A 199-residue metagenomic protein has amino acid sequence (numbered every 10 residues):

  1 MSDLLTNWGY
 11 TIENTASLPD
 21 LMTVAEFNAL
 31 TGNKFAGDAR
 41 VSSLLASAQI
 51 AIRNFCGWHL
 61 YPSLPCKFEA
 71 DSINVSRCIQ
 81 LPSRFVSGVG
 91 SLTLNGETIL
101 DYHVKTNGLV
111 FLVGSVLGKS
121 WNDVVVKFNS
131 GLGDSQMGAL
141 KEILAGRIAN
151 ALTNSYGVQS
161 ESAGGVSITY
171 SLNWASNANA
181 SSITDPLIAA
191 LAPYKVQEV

Functional and structural regions predicted by a protein language model:
M1-V199: Divalent metal-cofactor coordination and adjacent catalytic microenvironments
